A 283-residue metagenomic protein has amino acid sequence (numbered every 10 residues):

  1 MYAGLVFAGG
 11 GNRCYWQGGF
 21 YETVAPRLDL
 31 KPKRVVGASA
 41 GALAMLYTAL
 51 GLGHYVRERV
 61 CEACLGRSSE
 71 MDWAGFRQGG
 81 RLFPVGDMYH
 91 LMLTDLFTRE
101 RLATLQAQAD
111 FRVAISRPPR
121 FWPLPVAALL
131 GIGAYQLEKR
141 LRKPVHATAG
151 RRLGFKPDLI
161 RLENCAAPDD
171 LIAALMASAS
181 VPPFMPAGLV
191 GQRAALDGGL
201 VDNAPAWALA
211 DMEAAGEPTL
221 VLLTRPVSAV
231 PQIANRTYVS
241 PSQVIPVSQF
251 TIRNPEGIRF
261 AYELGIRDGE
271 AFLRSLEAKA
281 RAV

Functional and structural regions predicted by a protein language model:
M1-A38, L46-V283: Patatin-like phospholipase
